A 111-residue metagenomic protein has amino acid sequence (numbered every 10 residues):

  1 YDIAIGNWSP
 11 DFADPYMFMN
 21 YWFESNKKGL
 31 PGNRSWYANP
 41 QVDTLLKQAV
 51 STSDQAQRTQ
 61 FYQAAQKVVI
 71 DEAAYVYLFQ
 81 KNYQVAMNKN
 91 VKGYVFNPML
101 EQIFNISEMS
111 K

Functional and structural regions predicted by a protein language model:
Y1-G29, F61: Periplasmic binding protein-like
I3-I5, M17, I70, I103-I106: Weak global preference for isoleucine
A4-N7, T52-K89: Bilobed periplasmic-binding protein-like "clamshell/Venus-flytrap" ligand-binding domains
A13, P40, V69-D71: Extracellular/periplasmic catalytic domains that process cell-envelope and extracellular macromolecules
N20-S51, F79-K111: Short, solvent-exposed loop/beta-turn-alpha elements that line the ligand-binding surface or hinge of extracytoplasmic
